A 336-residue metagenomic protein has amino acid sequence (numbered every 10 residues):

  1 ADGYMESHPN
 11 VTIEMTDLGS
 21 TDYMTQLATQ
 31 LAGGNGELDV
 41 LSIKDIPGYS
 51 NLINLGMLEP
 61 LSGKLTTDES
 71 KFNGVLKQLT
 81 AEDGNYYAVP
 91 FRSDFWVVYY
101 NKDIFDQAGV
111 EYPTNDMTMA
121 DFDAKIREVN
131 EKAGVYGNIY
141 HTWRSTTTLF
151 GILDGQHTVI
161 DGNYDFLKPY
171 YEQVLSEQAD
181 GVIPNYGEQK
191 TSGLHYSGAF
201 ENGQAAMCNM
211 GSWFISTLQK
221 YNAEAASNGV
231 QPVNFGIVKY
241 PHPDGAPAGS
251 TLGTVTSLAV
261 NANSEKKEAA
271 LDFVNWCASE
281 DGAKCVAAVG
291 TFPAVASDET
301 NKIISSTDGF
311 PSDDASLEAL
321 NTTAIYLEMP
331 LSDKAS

Functional and structural regions predicted by a protein language model:
A1, M24, A28, I46-Y49 (+12 more regions): Extracytoplasmic/secreted envelope proteins and their assembly/folding machinery, especially bacterial periplasmic
G3, S7-F72, Q107-G109, A199 (+2 more regions): Extracytoplasmic "Venus flytrap"/periplasmic binding protein-like
E6-T12, T16, S62, T80-S145 (+4 more regions): Helix-loop-helix "hinge/cap" segment bordering the ligand-binding cleft or interdomain interface
T21-Q26, I152-N234, V238-P243, E268: Extracytoplasmic ligand-binding clamshell segments of periplasmic binding protein
S42-P47, W143, M210-L218, T256: Beta->alpha turn/N-cap motifs
K44-F95, P232-K239, D314: Hinge/lid segment of periplasmic solute-binding proteins
A81, D298, S312-S336: C-terminal capping/gating helix-and-loop segments adjacent to ligand/active sites or protein-protein/ligand interfaces
A108, D180-V182, A223-F292: Extracytoplasmic/periplasmic substrate-recognition and gating elements
